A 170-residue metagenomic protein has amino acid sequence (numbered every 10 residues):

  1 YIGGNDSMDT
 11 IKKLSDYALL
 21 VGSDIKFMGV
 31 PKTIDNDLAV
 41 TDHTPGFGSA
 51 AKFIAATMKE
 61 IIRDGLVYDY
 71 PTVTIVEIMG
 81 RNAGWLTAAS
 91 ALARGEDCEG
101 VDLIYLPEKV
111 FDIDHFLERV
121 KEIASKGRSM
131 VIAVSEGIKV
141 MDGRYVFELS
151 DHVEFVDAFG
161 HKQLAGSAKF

Functional and structural regions predicted by a protein language model:
Y1-G3, D9-M28, T44-F170: Accessory alpha-helical/coil subdomains and C-terminal extensions that flank or cap enzyme catalytic cores
D35-H43: Glycine-rich, charge-decorated loop segments at or immediately adjacent to ligand/cofactor-binding or catalytic sites
